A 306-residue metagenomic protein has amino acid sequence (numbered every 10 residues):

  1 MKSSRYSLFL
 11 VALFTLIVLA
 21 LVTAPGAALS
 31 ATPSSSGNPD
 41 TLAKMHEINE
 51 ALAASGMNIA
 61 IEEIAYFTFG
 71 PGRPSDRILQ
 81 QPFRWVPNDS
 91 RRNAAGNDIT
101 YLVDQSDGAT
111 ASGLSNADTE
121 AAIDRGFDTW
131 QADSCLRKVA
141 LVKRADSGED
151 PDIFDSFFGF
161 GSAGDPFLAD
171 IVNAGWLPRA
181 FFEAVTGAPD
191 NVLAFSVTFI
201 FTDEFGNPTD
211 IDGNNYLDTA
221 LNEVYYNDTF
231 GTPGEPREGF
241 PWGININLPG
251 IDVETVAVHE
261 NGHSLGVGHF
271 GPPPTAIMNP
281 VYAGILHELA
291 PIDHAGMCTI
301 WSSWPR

Functional and structural regions predicted by a protein language model:
K2-A12: Bacterial N-terminal signal peptides that target proteins for export
V11-T23: Bacterial N-terminal signal peptides
G26-S115, A188-L217: Disordered inhibitory propeptide/activation segment of secreted metzincin zinc metalloprotease zymogens, centered on
Q105-E120, G239-D252, P280-H287: Second-shell loop/turn segments in exported
S106-G108, C135-R137, T229-T232, H269-G271 (+1 more regions): Acidic glycine-/aspartate-rich tracts in secreted/extracellular proteins
T119-V258: Metzincin-family zinc-dependent endopeptidase catalytic domain
N261-T275: Catalytic Zn2+-binding segment of zinc metalloproteases
N279-P305: Post-HExxH zinc-binding segment in Zn-dependent metallohydrolases
